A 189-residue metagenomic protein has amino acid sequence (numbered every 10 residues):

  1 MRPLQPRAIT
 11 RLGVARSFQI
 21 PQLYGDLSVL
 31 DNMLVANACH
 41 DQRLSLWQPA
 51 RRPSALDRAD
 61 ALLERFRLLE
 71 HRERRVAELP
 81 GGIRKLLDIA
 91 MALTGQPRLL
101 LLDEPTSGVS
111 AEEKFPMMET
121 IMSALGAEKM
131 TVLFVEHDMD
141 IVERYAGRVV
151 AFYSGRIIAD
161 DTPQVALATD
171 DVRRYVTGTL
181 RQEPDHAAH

Functional and structural regions predicted by a protein language model:
M1-H189: Glycine-rich phosphate-binding loops of nucleotide-dependent enzymes
